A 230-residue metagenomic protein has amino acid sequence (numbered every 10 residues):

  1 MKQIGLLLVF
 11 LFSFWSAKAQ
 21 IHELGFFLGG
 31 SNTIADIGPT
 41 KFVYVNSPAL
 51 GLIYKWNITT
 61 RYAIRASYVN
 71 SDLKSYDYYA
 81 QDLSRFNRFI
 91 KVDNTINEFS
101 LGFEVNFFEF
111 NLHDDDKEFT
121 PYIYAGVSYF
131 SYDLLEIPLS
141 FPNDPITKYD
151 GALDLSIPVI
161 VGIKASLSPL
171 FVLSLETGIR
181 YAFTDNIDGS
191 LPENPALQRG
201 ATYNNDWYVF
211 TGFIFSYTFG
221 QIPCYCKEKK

Functional and structural regions predicted by a protein language model:
A19-I21, R61, E109-T120, L167-L170 (+1 more regions): Short loop/turn motifs that connect adjacent beta-strands in outer-membrane beta-barrel proteins
A19-N57, L134, G212, S216-P223: Short glycine/proline- and aromatic-enriched beta-strand/turn motifs that initiate or cap beta-hairpins
F26, G30, L52-W56, L101-V105 (+4 more regions): Residues on the lipid-exposed face of transmembrane beta-strands in outer-membrane beta-barrel proteins
I34-T40, S84-V92, N143-Y149, Q198-Y203: Extracellular loop and loop/strand-boundary signature of outer-membrane beta-barrel proteins
D36-K41, D77-L83, D114-K117, L134-P142 (+2 more regions): Outer-membrane beta-barrel translocator domains and adjoining extracellular loop/strand segments of Gram-negative
Y44-P48, T95-F99, F119, G151-I157 (+1 more regions): Residues that define the transmembrane beta-barrel architecture of outer-membrane proteins
Y62-L139, Y217-F219: Gram-negative (and chloroplast) outer-membrane scaffold detector with strong preference for beta-barrel transmembrane
S75-Y78, L167-K230: Predominantly the C-terminal beta-signal and adjacent terminal strand-loop region of outer-membrane beta-barrel
